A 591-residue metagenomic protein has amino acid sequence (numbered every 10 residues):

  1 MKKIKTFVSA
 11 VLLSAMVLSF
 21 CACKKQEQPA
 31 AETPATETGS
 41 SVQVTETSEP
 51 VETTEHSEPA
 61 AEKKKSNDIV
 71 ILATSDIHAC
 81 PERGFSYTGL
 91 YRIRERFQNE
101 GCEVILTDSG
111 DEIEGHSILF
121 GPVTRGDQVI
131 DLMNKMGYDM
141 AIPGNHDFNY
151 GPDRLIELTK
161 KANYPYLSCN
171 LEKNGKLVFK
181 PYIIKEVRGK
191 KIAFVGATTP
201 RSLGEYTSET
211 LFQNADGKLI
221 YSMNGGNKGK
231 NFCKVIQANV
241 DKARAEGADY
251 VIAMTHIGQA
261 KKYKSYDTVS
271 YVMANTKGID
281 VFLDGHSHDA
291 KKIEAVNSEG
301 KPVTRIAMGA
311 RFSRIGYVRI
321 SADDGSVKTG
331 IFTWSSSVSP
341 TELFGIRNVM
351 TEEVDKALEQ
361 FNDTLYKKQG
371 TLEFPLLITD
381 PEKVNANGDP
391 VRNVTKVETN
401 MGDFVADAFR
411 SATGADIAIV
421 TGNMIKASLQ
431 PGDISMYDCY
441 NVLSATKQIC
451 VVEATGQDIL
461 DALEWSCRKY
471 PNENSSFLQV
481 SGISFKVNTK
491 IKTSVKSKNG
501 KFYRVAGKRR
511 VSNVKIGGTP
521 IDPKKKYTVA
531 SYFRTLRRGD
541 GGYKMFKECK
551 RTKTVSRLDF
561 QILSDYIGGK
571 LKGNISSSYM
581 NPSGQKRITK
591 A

Functional and structural regions predicted by a protein language model:
M1-V11: Bacterial N-terminal signal peptides that target proteins for export
S19-A22: C-terminal motif of bacterial Sec signal peptides marking the signal peptidase cleavage site
K24-Q26: Bacterial signal peptide processing site
A31-I69: Post-signal peptide N-terminal segment of mature Sec-exported envelope proteins
E58-T341, K396, M401-A408, A418 (+3 more regions): Acidic, metal/ion-coordinating pockets
N67-V70, T74, A79-C80, N99 (+4 more regions): Catalytic centers of hydrolytic enzymes
